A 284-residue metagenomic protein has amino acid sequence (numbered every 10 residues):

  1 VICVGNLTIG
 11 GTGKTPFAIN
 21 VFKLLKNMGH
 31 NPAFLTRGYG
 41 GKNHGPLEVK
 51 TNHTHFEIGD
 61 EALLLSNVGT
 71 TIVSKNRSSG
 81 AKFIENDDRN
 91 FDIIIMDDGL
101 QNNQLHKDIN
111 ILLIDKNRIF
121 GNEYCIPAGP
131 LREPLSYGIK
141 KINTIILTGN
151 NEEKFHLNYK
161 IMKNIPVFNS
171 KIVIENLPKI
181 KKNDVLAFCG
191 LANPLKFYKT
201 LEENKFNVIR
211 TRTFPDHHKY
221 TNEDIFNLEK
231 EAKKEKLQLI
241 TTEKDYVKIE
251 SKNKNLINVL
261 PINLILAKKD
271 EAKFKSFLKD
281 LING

Functional and structural regions predicted by a protein language model:
V1-T51, K154: Walker A (P-loop) phosphate-binding motif
A33-L35, L112, V185-F188: Conserved beta-strand elements of the Class I
R37, D115, T148-N150, I172 (+2 more regions): Cofactor-binding loop segments of dinucleotide-utilizing enzymes, especially the Rossmann-like FAD- and NAD(P)+-binding
Y39-M162: Phosphate/Mg2+-binding loops and adjacent switch elements in nucleotide/diphosphate-handling enzyme cores
I146, Q238-K244: Acidic beta-strand-to-loop metal/phosphate-binding motif
I174, P178-N222: Redox- and metal-dependent alpha/beta enzyme cores, enriched for Fe-S-associated oxidoreductases and cofactor-handling
P215-H218, N255-G284: Short, flexible loop segments at boundaries between secondary-structure elements
K219-E235, K244-Y246: A short, acidic, amphipathic alpha-helical segment used as a generic capping/interface helix at domain edges
